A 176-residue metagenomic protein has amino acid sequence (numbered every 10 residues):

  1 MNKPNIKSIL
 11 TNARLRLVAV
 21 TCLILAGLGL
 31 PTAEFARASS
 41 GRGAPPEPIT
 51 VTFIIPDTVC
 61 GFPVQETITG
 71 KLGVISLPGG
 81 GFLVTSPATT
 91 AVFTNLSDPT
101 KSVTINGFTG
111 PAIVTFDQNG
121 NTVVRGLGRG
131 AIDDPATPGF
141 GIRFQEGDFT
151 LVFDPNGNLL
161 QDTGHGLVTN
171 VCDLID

Functional and structural regions predicted by a protein language model:
M1-A13: N-terminal secretory signal peptides that target proteins for export/translocation
R16, E34, E66: Functionally constrained cores in energy, signaling, and assembly domains
V18-G29: Bacterial N-terminal signal peptides
I24, E34-A36: Cleavable N-terminal signal peptides
R37-D176: Beta-strand-enriched cores of mature, soluble protein domains
